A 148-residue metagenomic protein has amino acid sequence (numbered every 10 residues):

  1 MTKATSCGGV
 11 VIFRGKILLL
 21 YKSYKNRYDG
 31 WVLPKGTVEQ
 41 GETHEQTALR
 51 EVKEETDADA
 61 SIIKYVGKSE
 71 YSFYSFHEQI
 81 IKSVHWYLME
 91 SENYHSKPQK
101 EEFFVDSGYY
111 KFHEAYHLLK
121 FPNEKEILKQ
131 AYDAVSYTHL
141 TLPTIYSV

Functional and structural regions predicted by a protein language model:
M1-L33: N-terminal strand-loop-strand
L20-S23, G36, M89-E92, I145: Generic beta-structure capping elements
V38-E126: Unchanged
A134-S136: Acidic, proline/serine/threonine- and glycine-rich low-complexity intrinsically disordered segments
T138-T144: Conserved small/polar residues in nucleotide/adenosyl-binding loops
